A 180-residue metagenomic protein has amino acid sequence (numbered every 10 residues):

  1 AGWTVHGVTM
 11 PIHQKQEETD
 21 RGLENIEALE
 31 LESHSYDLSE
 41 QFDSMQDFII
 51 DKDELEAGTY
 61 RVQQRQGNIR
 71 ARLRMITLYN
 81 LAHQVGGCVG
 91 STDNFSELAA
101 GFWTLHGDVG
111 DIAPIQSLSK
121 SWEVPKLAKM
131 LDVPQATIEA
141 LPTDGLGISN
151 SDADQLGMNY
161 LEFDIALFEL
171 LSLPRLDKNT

Functional and structural regions predicted by a protein language model:
A1, S151-T180: Peripheral terminal appendages
A1-A99, A128: ATP-dependent adenylation/nucleotidyltransferase module used to activate substrates
E27, Q46, D53, V109-G110 (+2 more regions): Residue-level signature of transmembrane alpha-helix interfaces in integral membrane proteins
L29, K52, L81-V85, V109 (+3 more regions): Change "in soluble alpha/beta enzymes" to "in soluble alpha/beta proteins
S39, W122-P125, N179: Residues in well-ordered alpha-helical elements
D51-R61, S117-S121, R175-K178: Intrinsically disordered, low-complexity coil segments
Q63-Q66, R72, C88-E162: Catalytic subdomain that performs nucleotidyl-dependent activation
